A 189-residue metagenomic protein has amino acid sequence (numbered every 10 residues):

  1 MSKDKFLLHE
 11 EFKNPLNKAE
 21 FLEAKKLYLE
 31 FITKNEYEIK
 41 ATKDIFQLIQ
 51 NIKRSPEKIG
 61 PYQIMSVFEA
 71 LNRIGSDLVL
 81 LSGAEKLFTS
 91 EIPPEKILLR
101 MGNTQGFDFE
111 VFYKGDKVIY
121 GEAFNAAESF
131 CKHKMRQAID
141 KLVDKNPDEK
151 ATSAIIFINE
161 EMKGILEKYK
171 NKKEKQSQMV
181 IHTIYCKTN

Functional and structural regions predicted by a protein language model:
M1-E10, K175-N189: C-terminal tail/extension regions appended to the core domain(s) of diverse proteins
M1-S55: Nuclease-adjacent, charged terminal/linker segments that flank catalytic cores
Y28, I32-N35, G83-E91, L142-N146 (+1 more regions): Hydrophobic, Leu/Ile/Phe/Ala-enriched alpha-helical segments that form helix-helix packing faces
K53-R100: Acidic-basic catalytic patches of nuclease active cores, encompassing PD-(D/E)XK and other metal-cofactor nuclease
Q105-F107: Short beta-strand or tight-loop elements that sit immediately N-terminal to catalytic metal-binding acidic residues
F109-S129: Conserved catalytic cores of phosphodiester-cleaving nucleases, focusing on short active-site segments
A123-Q178: Catalytic cores of nucleic-acid endonucleases
